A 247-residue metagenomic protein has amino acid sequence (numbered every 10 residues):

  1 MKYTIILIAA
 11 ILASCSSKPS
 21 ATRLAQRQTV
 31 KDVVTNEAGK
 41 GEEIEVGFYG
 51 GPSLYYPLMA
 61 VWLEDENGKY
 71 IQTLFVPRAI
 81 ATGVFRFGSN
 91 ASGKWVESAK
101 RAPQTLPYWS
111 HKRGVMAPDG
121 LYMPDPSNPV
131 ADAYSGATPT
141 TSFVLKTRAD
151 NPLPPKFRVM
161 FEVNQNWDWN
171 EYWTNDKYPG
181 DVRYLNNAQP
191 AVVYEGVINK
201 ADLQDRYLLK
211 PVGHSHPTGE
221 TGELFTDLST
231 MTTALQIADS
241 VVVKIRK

Functional and structural regions predicted by a protein language model:
M1-L7: Sec-dependent signal peptide recognition, specifically the positively charged N-region followed immediately by
L12-S14: C-terminal motif of bacterial Sec signal peptides marking the signal peptidase cleavage site
S16-K18: Bacterial signal peptide processing site
T22-I44: Post-signal peptide N-terminal segment of mature Sec-exported envelope proteins
N36-L58, S229-I237: Contiguous beta-strand segments within globular domains
A60-E64: Beta-strand signatures of extracellular beta-sandwich domains
E66-W167: Structured domain cores in non-transmembrane regions
T138-P139, L145-K247: Glycine-rich, aromatic-bearing surface loops/beta-hairpins
